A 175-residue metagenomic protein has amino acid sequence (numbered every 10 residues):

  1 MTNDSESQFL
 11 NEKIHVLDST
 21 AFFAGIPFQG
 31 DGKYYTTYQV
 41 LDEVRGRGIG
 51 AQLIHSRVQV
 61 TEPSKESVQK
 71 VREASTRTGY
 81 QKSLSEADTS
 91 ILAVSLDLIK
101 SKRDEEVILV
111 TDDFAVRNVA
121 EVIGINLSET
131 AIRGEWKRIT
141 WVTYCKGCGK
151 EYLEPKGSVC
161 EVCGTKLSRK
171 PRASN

Functional and structural regions predicted by a protein language model:
T2-S101, E105-E106, F114, N118 (+1 more regions): Active-site-proximal, substrate-binding regions of enzyme catalytic domains and RNA-binding/basic surfaces
K33-V40, N126-K137: Short hydrophobic/aromatic-enriched beta-strand-loop microsegments
L84, K137, Y152: Residue-level marker of regulatory loop/turn positions in helix-turn-helix DNA-binding domains and in histidine
T111: Short beta-strand/turn micro-motifs composed of small residues that flank or help shape donor/cofactor-binding pockets
R138-W141, K156: Short metal-coordination and nucleic-acid-contact micro-motifs, chiefly zinc-binding Cys/His arrays
Y144-C148, C160-C163: Short cysteine-rich clusters marking metal-coordination/redox-active sites
L153-V159: Short linker/helix segments within small regulatory modules
C163-A173: Short Cys/His-rich micro-motifs in 6-15 aa windows
